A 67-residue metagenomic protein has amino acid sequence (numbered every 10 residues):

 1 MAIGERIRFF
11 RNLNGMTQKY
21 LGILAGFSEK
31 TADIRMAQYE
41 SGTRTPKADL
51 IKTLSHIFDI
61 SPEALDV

Functional and structural regions predicted by a protein language model:
M1-A2: A detector for short, charged/polar N-terminal pre-domain segments
E5-G26: Short basic helix-loop element that most often maps to the first helix and adjoining turn of HTH DNA-binding modules
R6, R35-Q38, T53, A64: Residue-level recognition of specific faces of alpha-helices
I7, Q18, D33, A48-I51: Helix-turn-helix DNA-binding elements, focusing on the entry/boundary residues of the two helices that contact DNA
G26-T45, V67: Recognition helix of helix-turn-helix/homeodomain-like DNA-binding domains that insert into the DNA major groove
K47-A64: DNA major-groove recognition helix of helix-turn-helix/homeodomain DNA-binding modules
